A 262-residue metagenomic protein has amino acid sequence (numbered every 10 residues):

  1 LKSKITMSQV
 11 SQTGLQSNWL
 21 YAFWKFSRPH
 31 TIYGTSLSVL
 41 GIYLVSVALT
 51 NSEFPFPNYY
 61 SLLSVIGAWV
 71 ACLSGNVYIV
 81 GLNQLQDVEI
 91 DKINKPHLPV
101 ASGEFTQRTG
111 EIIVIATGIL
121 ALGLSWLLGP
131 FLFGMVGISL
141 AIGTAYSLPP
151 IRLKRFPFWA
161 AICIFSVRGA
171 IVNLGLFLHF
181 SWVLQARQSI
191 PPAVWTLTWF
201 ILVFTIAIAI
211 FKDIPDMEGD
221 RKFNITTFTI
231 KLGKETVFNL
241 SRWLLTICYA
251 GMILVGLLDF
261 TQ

Functional and structural regions predicted by a protein language model:
K2-Q262: Multi-pass alpha-helical membrane architecture of UbiA-family and related isoprenoid/lipid prenyltransferases
